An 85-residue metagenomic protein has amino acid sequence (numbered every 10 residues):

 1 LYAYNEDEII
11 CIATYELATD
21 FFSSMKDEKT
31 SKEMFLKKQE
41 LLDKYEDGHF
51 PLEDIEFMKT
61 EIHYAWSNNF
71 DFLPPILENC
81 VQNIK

Functional and structural regions predicted by a protein language model:
Y2-D47: Short N-proximal segments of mature Sec-exported proteins
K29-K85: Compact alpha-helical subdomains of small soluble proteins
